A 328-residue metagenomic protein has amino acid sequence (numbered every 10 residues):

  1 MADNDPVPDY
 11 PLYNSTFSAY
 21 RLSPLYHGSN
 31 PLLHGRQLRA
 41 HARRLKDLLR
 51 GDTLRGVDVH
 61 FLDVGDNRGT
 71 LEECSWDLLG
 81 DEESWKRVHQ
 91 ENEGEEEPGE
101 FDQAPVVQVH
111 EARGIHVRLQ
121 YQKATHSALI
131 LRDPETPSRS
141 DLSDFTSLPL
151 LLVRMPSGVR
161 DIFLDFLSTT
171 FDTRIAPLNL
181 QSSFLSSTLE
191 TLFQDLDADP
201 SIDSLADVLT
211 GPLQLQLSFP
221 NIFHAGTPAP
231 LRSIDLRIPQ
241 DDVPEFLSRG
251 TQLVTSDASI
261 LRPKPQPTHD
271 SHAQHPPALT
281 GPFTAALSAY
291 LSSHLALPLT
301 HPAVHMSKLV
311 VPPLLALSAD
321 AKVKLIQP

Functional and structural regions predicted by a protein language model:
M1-P137: N-terminal low-complexity/intrinsically disordered pre-sequences and tails
R21-H34, L148-P149, T170-A176, T268: Charged, low-complexity surface segments at secondary-structure and domain boundaries
L79-S201: Fungal eukaryote-biased detector of long internal structured cores
H126, P137-S138, G158-I162, H224-G226 (+3 more regions): Eukaryotic short linear interaction motifs
D172-P312, L317: Terminal interaction module
